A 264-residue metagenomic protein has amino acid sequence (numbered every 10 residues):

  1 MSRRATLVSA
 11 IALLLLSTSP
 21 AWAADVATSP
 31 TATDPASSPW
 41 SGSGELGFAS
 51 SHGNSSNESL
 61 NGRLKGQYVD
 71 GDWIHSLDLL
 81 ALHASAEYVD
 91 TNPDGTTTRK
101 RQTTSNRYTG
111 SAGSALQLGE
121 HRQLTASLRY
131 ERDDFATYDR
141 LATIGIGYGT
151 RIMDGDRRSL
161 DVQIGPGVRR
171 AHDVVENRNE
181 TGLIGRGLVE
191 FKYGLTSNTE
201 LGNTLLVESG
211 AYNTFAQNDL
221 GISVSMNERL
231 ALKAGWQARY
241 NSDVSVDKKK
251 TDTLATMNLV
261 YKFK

Functional and structural regions predicted by a protein language model:
M1-S38, K264: Cleavable N-terminal export/targeting peptides
W40, D72-H75, H121-L124, D156-L160 (+2 more regions): Repeated loop/turn-to-beta-strand initiation elements of outer-membrane beta-barrel proteins
W40-G42, E58-L64, N106-A112, L128 (+4 more regions): Hydrophobic, lipid-facing positions within transmembrane beta-strands of outer-membrane proteins
G44-L46, L77-L79, A126-L128, V162-I164 (+2 more regions): Membrane-embedded beta-strand positions of outer-membrane beta-barrel proteins
F48-H52, D70, A81-S85, Y130-D134 (+5 more regions): Transmembrane beta-strands of outer-membrane beta-barrel pores
S50-E58, G71, T104-S105, R132-R140 (+3 more regions): Solvent-exposed loop/turn segments connecting transmembrane beta-strands in outer-membrane beta-barrel proteins
Y68-D72, G113-E120, G149-D154, H172 (+4 more regions): Outer-membrane beta-barrel proteins
I222-S225, T251-K264: Outer-membrane beta-barrel "beta-signal"
